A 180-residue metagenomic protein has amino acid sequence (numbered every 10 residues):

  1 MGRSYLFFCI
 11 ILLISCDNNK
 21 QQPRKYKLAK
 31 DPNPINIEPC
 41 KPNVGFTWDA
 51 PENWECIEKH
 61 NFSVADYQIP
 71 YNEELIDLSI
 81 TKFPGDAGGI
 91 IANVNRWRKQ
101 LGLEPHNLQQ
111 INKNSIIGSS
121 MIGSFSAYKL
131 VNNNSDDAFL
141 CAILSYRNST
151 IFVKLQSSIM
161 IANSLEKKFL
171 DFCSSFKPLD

Functional and structural regions predicted by a protein language model:
M1-I14: Sec-dependent bacterial lipoprotein signal peptides
G2, C16-L75, F83-G88, A92-I117 (+4 more regions): N-terminal targeting sequences that direct proteins away from the cytosol to non-cytosolic compartments
G123-L130: A short hydrophobic beta-strand element
